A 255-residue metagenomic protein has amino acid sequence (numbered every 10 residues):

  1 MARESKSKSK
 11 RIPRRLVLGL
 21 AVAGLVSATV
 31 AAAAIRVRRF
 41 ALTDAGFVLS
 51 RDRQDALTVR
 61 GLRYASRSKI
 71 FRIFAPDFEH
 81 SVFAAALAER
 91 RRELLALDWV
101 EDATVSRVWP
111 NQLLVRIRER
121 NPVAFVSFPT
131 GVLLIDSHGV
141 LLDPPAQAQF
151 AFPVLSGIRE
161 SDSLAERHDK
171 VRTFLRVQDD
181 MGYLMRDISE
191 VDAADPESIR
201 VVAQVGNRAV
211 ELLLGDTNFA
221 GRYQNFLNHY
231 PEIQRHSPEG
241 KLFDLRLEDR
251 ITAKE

Functional and structural regions predicted by a protein language model:
M1-T58, K69-A96, D102-E255: Charged, solvent-exposed interaction patches on well-folded alpha/beta domains that mediate macromolecular contacts
